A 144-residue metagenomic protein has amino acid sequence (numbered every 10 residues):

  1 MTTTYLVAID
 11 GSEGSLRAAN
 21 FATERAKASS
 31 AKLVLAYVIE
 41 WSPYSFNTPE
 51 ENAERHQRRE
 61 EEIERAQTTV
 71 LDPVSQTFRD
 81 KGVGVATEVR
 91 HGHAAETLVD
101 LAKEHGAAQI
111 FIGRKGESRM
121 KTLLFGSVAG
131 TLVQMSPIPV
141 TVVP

Functional and structural regions predicted by a protein language model:
M1, S75-I110: Structural beta-alpha unit
T2-A53, A86: Small/aliphatic-rich secondary-structure junction motif
Y37, G113-K115, P144: Short secondary-structure boundary segments
E50-E54, E104-G106, V128-A129: Short, hinge-like loop/turn segments at secondary-structure boundaries
E54-T69: A short acidic, glycine-rich active-site loop that binds or catalyzes chemistry on phosphate/adenosine moieties
Q109-Q134: Glycine-rich, Arg-bearing micro-motifs that act as flexible, cationic patches
I138-P144: Short, flexible loop segments at boundaries between secondary-structure elements
